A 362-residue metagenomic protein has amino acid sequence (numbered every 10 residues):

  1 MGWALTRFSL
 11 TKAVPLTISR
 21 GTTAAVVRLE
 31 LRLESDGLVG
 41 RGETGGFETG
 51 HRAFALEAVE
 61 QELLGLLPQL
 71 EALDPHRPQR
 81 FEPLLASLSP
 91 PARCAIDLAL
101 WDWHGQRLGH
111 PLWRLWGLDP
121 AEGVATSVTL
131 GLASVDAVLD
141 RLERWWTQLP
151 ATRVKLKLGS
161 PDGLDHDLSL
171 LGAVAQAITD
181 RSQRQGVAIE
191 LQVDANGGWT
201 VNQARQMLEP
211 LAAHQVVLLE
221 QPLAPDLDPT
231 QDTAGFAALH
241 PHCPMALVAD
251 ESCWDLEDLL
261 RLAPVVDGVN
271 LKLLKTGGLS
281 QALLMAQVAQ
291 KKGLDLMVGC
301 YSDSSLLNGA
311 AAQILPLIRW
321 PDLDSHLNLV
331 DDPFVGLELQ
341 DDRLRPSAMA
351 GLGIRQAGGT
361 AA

Functional and structural regions predicted by a protein language model:
M1-G50, V330-D332: Structured beta-strand/loop patches that form or line metal/cofactor-binding pockets in enzymes
M1-R7, I18-A24, G105-Q106, H110-G123 (+1 more regions): N-terminal amphipathic alpha-helix/helix-capping segment at the start of soluble metabolic enzymes
M1-T11, D36, Y301-A362: Flexible C-terminal active-site loop/helix
G2-L5, L33-L108: Metal- or metallocofactor-binding catalytic centers and their adjacent structured scaffolds across diverse enzyme
Q106-H110, G123-R144, G163-D165: Active-site beta->alpha loop and helix N-cap motifs at the rims of alpha/beta catalytic domains
W145-K157: Catalytic domains of carbohydrate-active enzymes, especially glycoside hydrolases
L158-L315, D331-D342: Catalytic core of soluble alpha/beta enzymes
